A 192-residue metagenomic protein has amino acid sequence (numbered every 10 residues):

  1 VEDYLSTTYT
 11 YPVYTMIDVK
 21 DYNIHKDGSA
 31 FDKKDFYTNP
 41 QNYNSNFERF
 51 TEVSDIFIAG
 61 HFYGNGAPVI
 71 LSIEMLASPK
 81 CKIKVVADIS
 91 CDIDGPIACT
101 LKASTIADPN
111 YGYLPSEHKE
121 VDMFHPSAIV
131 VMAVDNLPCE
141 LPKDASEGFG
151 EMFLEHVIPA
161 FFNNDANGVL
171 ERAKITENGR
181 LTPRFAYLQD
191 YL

Functional and structural regions predicted by a protein language model:
V1-V53: Glycine-rich phosphate/diphosphate-binding loop of Rossmann-like nucleotide-binding domains
E2-S6, I83-I89: Internal hydrophobic scaffold segments of catalytic domains
F47-A59, G66-K84: Rossmann-fold NAD(P) dinucleotide-binding segment
I56, Y63, F162-A166: Intrinsically disordered or highly flexible coil/loop and linker segments, enriched in small and charged/polar residues
A59-G60, I89: Short His-Asn-centered micro-motif
G60-F62, P142: Glycine- and other small-residue-rich loops at beta-strand/loop junctions that grip anionic moieties
G64-N65, I93: Glycine-rich nucleotide phosphate-binding loop and flanking beta-alpha elements of Rossmann-like dinucleotide-binding
V85, S90-L192: Adenosine-phosphate binding glycine-rich loop
